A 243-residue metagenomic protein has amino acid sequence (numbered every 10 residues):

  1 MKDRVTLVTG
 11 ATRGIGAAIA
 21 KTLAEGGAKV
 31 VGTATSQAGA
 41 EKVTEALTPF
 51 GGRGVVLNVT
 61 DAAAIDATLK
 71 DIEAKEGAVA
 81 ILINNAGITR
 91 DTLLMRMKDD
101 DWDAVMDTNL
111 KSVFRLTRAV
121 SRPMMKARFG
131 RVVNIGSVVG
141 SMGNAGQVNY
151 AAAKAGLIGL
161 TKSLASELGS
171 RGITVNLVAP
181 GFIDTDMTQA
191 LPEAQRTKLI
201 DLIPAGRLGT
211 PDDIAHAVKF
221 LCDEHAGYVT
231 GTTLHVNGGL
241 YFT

Functional and structural regions predicted by a protein language model:
T12-R13: Conserved glycine-rich cofactor-binding loop
G26-V43: Conserved glycine-rich Rossmann-like NAD(P)H-binding loop of the short-chain dehydrogenase/reductase
L93-L94, K98-M106, T188, L199: Substrate-binding pocket helix/loop in short-chain dehydrogenase/reductase
T117, A153, T161: Active-site helix of classical SDR
R122, S166-S170, G227: Alpha-helical segment proximal to the catalytic Tyr-Lys
S137: Residue(s) in the substrate-gating loop at a strand-loop-helix junction that position the organic substrate next
G169, T174, V229-G231, N237: Short, small/polar-rich loop/turn modules that mediate ligand/substrate recognition or access, typified
